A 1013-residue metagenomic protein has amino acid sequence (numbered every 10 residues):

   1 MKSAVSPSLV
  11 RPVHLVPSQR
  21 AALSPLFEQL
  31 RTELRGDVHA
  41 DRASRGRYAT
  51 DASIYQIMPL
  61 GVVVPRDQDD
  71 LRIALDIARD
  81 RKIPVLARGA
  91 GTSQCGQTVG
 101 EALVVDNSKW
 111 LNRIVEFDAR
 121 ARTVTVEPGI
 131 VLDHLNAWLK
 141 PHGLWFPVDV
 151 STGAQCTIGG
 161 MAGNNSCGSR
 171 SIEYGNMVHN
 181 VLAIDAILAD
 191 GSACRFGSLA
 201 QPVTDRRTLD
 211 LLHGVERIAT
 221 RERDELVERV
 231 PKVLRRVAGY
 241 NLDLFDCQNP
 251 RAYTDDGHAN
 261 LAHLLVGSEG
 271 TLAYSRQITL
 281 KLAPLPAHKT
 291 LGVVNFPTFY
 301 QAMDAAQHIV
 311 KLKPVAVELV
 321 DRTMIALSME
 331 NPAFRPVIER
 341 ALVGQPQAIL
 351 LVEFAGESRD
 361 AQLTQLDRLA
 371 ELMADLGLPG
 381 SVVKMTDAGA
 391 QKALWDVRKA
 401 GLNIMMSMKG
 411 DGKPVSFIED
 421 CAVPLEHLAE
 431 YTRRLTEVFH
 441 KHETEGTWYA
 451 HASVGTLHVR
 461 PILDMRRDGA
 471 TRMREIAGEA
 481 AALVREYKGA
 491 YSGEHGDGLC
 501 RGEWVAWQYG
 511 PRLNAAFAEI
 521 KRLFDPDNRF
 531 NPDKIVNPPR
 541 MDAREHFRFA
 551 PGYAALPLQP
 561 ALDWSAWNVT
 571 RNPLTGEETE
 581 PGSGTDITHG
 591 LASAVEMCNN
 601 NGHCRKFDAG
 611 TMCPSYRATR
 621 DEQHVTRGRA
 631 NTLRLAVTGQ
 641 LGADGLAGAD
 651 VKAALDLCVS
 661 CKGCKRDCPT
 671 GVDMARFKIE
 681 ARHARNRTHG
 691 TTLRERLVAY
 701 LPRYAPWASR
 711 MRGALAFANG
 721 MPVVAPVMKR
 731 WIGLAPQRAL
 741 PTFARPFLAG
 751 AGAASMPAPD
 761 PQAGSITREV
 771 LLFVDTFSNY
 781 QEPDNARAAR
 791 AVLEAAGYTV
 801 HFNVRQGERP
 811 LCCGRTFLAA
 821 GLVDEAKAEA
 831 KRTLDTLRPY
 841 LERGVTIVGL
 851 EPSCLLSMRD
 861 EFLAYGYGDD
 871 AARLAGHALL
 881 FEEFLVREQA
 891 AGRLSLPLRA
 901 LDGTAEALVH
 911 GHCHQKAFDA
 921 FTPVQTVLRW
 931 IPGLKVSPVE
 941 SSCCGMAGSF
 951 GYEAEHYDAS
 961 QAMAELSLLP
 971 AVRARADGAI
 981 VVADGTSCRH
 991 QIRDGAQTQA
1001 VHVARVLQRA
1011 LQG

Functional and structural regions predicted by a protein language model:
M1-D80, A90-R122, S151, Y174 (+6 more regions): N-terminal flexible segment immediately upstream of the FAD-binding catalytic core in FAD-dependent oxidoreductases
L15-P17, D37-D41, R88, P147-V150 (+12 more regions): Flexible, glycine/charged-enriched surface loops at secondary-structure junctions
L30, S53-V85, L103-T152, A162 (+4 more regions): N-terminal glycine-rich flavin-associated loop
S44-R47, S93-G96, T152-G159, L234-F245 (+16 more regions): A glycine-rich phosphate-binding loop feature that marks nucleotide/adenosyl-phosphate handling sites
S53, M161-G163, C167, S171-V397 (+3 more regions): C-terminal substrate-binding/cap subdomain adjacent to the FAD-binding core in PCMH-type and related FAD-linked
I278-A283, M303-A306, V310-G412, S416 (+10 more regions): Terminal amphipathic helices with adjacent charged low-complexity linkers/tails
G412, A490, G498-W507, P511-L657 (+5 more regions): Ferredoxin-type iron-sulfur electron-transfer modules and their immediate structural context
D525, P532, F549, P557 (+1 more regions): Iron-sulfur cluster-binding electron-transfer modules in prokaryotic oxidoreductases
